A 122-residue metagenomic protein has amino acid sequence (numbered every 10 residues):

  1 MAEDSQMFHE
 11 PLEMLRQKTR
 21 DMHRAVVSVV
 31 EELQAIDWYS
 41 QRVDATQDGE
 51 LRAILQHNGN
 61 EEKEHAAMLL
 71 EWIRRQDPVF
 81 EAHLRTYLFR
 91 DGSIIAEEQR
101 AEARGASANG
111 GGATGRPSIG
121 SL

Functional and structural regions predicted by a protein language model:
M1-L122: Iron-associated oxidoreductase/ferritin-like identity signal
